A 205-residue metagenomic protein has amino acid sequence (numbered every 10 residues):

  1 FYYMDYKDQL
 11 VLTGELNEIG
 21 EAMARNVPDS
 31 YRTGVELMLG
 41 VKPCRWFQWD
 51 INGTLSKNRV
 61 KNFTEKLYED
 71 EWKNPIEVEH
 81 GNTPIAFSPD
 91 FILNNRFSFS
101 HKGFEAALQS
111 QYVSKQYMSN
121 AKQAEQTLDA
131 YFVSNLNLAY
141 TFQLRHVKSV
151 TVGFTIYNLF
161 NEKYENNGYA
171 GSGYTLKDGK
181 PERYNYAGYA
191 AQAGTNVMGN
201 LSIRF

Functional and structural regions predicted by a protein language model:
Y2-K7, M23-N120: Gram-negative outer-membrane beta-barrel transporters
K7-L12, V147-S149: Alpha-helix N-cap/helix-start motif
L12-M23, K61-N82, Y169-A187: Solvent-exposed loop segments that connect transmembrane elements
N17, G34, L39, N62 (+2 more regions): A broad, structure-centric signal for solvent-exposed, well-ordered loop/edge residues that line or flank functional
N17-I19, C44, V147: Short, structured coil/loop segments at alpha-helix boundaries
Q48, T54-L55, N82-F205: Conserved C-terminal beta-signal and adjacent last beta-strands/turns of outer-membrane beta-barrel proteins
